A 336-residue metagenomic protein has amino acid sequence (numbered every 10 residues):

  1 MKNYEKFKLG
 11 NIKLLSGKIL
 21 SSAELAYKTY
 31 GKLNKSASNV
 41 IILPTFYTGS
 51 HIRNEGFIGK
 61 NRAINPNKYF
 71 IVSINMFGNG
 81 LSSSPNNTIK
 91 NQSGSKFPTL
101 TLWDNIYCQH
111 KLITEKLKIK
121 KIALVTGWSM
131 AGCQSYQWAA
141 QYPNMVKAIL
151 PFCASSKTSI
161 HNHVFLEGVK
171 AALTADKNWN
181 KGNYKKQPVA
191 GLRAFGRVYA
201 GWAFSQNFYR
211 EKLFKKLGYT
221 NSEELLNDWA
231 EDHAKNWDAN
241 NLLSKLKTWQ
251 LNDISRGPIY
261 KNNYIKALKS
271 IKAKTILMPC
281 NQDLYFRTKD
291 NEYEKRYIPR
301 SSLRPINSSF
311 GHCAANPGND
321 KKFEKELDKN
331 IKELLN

Functional and structural regions predicted by a protein language model:
L20, T48-C133, A140, N144-L166 (+2 more regions): Gly/Pro-rich cap/lid or specificity-loop segments adjacent to the active site
L20-K32: A short loop-to-beta-strand scaffold at the N-terminal edge of the catalytic core in hydrolase folds
A37-Y47: Short beta-strand element of the alpha/beta-hydrolase
V146, P151-D232: Alpha/beta-hydrolase-fold enzymes
D228, S244-A267: Active-site nucleophile elbow and catalytic-triad environment of alpha/beta-hydrolase enzymes
I271, L277-P279: Short beta-strand/loop motif that positions the catalytic acidic residue of the alpha/beta-hydrolase fold
L284-D290: Conserved alpha/beta-hydrolase "acid-adjacent" motif
E292-R296, R300-N336: Catalytic active-site module of serine/aspartate enzymes centered on a nucleophile-bearing elbow/loop
